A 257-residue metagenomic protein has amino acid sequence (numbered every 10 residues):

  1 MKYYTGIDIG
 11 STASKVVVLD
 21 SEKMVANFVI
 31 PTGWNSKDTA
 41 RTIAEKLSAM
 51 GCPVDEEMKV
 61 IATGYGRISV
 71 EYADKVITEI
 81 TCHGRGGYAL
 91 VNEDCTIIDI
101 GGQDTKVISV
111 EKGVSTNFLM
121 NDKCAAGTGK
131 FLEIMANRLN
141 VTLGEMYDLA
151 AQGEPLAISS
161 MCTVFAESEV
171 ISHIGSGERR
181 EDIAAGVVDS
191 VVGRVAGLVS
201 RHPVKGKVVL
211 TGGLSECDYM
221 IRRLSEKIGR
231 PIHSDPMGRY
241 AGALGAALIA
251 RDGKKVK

Functional and structural regions predicted by a protein language model:
Y3-K46, S115-F118, D122-C124: Short glycine-rich, Thr/Ser-proximal phosphate-binding strand/loop in the N-terminal lobe of ATP-dependent enzymes
Y4-D8, K59, C95-D99: Short glycine-aspartate micro-motif
A26-T32, A49-T81, T116-N117: Short beta-strand-loop/turn "lid" adjacent to the catalytic site in phosphate-handling enzymes
A44-M58, V195-G206: Phosphate/pyrophosphate-binding loops at sites that engage ATP/ADP/AMP, CoA/4′-phosphopantetheine, polyphosphate
Y65, V199, P203-K227, G238-G242: Glycine-rich phosphate-binding loops at beta-strand->alpha-helix junctions
K112-P155, C162, L248: Glycine-rich phosphate-binding loop plus the immediately following alpha-helix
G129-E133, D235-K257: Glycine-rich phosphate-binding/hydrolytic loop that grips phosphoryl groups
A166-S200, R239: Adenine-nucleotide phosphate-binding core of ATP-dependent small-molecule kinases
